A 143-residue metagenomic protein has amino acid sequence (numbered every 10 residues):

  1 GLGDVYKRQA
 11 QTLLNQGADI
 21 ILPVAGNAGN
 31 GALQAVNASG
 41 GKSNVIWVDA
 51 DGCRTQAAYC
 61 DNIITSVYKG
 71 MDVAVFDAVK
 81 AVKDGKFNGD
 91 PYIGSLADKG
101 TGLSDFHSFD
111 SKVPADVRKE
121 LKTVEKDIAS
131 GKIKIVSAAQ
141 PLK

Functional and structural regions predicted by a protein language model:
G1-Y6: Short, small-residue-biased leader/transition segments that mark boundaries at the very start of proteins
Q11-N15, N37, K83: Non-catalytic positions within long, well-ordered alpha-helices that form the structural scaffold/packing of enzyme
G17-G26, I46-V48: Periplasmic-binding protein-like
A18-I20, D61-S66, F106-P114: Second-shell loop/turn segments in exported
A25-L33: Beta-alpha junction/loop-to-helix N-cap segments that form part of ligand/metal-binding clefts
A35-C60: Venus flytrap/periplasmic-binding-protein-like
R54-K99: Flexible loop/turn connectors
K83-K143: Hinge/cleft segment of the Venus flytrap/periplasmic-binding protein
